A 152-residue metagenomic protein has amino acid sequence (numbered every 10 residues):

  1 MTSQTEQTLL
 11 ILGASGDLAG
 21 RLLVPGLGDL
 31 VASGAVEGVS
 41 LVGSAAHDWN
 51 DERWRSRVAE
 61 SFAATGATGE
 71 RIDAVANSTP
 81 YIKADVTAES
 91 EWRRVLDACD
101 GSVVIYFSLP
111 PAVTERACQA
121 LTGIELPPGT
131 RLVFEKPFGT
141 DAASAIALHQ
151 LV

Functional and structural regions predicted by a protein language model:
S3-T8: A short, charged/proline- and glycine-enriched loop that marks the coil->beta-strand transition at the N-terminal
L9-L10, L41, I105: Conserved hydrophobic helix-helix packing surfaces used for dimerization/oligomerization
S15: N-terminal Rossmann NAD(P)H-binding glycine-rich loop of SDR-like oxidoreductase domains
A19-A35: Histidine-anchored nucleotide/phosphate-binding helix
A32-P80: Glycine-rich phosphate-binding loop and adjoining beta1-alpha1-beta2 segment of Rossmann-like nucleotide-binding folds
A32-V36, C99, G123-P128: Short, conserved loop/helix-junction motifs that constitute active-site signature segments in enzyme catalytic cores
A74, S78-R116: Rossmann-like NAD(P)-binding element
T87-S90, P111-L132, F138-V152: Rossmann-fold NAD(P)-binding glycine/threonine-rich loop
